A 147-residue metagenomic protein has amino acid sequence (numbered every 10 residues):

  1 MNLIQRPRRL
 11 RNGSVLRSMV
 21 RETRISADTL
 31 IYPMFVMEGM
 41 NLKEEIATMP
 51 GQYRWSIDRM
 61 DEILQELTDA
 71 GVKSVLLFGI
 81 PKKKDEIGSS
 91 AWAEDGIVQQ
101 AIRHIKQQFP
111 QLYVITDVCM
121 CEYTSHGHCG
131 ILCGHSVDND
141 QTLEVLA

Functional and structural regions predicted by a protein language model:
M1-L42: N-terminal amphipathic alpha-helix/helix-capping segment at the start of soluble metabolic enzymes
I25-Q52, I115-D138: N-terminal small/glycine-rich loop or linker at the start of catalytic domains across soluble metabolic enzymes
A27-L30, G71-S74, F109-L112: Short, well-ordered coil/turn segments that N-cap beta-strands
K43-W55, A70-G96, M120-Y123: Glycine-rich, proline-tolerant flexible connector loops at the mouths of alpha/beta enzymes
Q65-T68, A147: Non-catalytic positions within long, well-ordered alpha-helices that form the structural scaffold/packing of enzyme
E86-V118, T142: Alpha-helix-loop-beta-strand connector modules within alpha/beta enzyme cores
H135-A147: Active-site glycine-rich loop that binds ribose-phosphate moieties when present
